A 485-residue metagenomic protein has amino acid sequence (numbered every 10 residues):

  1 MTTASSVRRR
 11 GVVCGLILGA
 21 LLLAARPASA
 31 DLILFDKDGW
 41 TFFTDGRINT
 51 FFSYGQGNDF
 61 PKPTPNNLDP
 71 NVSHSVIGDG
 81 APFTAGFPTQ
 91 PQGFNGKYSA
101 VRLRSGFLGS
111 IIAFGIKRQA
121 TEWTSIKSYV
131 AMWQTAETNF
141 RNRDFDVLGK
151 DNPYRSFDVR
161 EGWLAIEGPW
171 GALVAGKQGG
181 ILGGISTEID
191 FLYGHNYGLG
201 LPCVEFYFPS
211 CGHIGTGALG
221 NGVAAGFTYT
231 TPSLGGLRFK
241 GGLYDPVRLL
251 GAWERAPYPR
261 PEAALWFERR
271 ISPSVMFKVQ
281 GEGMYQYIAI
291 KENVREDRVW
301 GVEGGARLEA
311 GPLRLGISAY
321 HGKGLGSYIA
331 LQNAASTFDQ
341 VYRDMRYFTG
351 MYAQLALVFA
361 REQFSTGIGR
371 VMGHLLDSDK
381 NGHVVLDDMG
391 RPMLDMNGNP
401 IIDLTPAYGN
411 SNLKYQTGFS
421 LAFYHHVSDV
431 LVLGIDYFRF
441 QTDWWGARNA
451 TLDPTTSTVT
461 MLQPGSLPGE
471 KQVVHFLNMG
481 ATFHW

Functional and structural regions predicted by a protein language model:
A25-P27: N-terminal signal peptide c-region/cleavage motif recognized by signal peptidases
I33-T50, S99-P246, P257, F267-R269 (+1 more regions): Outer membrane beta-barrel
F35-P91, V279, F483: Transmembrane beta-strand segments of Gram-negative outer membrane beta-barrel proteins
F43-D45, S125-Y129, A172-V174, R238-K240 (+7 more regions): Residue-level detector of the transmembrane beta-barrel scaffold of outer-membrane proteins
T50-Q56, M132-A136, G179-I181, L243-V247 (+8 more regions): Transmembrane beta-strands of outer-membrane beta-barrel pores
Q90, A263-H425: Detector for outer-membrane/organellar transmembrane beta-barrel domains, recognizing the amphipathic beta-strand
L108-I112, R160-I166, V223-F227, P261-A263 (+5 more regions): Hydrophobic, lipid-facing positions within transmembrane beta-strands of outer-membrane proteins
A263, L431, K471-W485: Outer-membrane beta-barrel "beta-signal"
